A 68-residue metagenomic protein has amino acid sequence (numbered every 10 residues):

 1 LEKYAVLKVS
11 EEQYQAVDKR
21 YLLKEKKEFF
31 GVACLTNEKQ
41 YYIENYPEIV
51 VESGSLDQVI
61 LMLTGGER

Functional and structural regions predicted by a protein language model:
L1-T36: ABC transporter nucleotide-binding domain
F30-R68: C-terminal coupling/interaction segments
